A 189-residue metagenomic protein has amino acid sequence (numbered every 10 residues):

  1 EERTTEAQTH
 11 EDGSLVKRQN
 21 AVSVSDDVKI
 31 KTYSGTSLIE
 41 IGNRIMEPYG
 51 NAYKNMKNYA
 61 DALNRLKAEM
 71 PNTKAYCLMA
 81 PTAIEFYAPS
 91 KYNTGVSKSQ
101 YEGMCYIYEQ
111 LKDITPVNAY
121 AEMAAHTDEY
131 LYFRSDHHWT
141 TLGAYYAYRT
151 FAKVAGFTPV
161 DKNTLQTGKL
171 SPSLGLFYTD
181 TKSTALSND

Functional and structural regions predicted by a protein language model:
E1-D189: Extracellular glycan-modifying ectodomains
